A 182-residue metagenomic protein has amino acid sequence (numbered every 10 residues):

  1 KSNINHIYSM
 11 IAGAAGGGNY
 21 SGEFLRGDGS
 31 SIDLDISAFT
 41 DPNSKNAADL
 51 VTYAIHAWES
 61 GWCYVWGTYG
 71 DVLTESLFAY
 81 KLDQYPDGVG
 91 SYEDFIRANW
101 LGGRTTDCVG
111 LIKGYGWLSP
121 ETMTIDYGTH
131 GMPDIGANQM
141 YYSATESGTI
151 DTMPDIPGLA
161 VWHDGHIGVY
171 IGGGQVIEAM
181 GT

Functional and structural regions predicted by a protein language model:
N3-E121, D164-H166, I177-A179: N-terminal capping segments
D94-R97, D134, Y142, G174: Residues at secondary-structure transition points
L118-D134, V176-I177: Substrate-binding/catalytic groove segments of enzymes that remodel or degrade extracellular structural polymers
P133-P154: Beta-rich nucleic-acid/ligand-interaction surfaces
P157-L159: Loop/turn positions that initiate beta-strands
I167-I171: A conserved glycine-rich beta-strand in the N-terminal activation segment of trypsin-fold
G172-Q175, G181-T182: Acidic glycine-/aspartate-rich tracts in secreted/extracellular proteins
